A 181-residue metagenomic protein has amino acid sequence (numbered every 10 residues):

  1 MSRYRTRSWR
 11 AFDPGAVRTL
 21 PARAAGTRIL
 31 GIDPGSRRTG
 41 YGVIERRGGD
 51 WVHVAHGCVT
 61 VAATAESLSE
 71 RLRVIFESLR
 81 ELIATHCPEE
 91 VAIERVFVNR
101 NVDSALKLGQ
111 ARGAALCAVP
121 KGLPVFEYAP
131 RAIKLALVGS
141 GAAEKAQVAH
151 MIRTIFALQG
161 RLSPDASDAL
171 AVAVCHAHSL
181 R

Functional and structural regions predicted by a protein language model:
M1-R181: Phosphate- and other anionic-substrate recognition elements at nucleic-acid/protein interfaces
